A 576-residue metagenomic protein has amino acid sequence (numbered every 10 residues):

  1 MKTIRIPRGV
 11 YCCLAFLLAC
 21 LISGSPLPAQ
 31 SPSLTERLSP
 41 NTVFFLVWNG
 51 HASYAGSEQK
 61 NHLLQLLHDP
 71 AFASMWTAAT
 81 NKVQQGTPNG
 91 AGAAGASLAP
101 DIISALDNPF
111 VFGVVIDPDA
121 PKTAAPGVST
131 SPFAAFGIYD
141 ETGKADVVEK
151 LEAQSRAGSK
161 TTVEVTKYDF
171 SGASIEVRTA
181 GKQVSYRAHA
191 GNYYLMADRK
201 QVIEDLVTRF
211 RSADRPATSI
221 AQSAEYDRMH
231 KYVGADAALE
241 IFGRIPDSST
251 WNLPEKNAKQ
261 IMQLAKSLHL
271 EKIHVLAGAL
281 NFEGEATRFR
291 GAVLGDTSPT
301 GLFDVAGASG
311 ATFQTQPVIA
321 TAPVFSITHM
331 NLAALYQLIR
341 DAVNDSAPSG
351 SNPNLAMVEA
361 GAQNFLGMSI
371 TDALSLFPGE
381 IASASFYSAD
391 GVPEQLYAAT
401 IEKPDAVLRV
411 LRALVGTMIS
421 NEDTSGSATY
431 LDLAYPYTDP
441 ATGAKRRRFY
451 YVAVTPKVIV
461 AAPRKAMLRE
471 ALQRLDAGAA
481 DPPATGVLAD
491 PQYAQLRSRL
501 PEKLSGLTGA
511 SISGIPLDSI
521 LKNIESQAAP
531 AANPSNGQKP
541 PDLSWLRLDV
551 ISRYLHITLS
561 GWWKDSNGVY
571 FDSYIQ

Functional and structural regions predicted by a protein language model:
K2-L14: Bacterial N-terminal signal peptides that target proteins for export
Y11-S23: Bacterial N-terminal signal peptides
G24-A29: Boundary at the C-terminal end of the N-terminal hydrophobic targeting segment
Q30-E176, S223-A277, R288, A292-G391 (+3 more regions): Structural boundary/hinge residues at secondary-structure and domain interfaces
T179-N252, A444-W545: A conserved glycine-rich beta-strand in the N-terminal activation segment of trypsin-fold
F377, Y430-R447: Flexible, glycine/threonine-enriched loop-and-boundary segments that flank and lead into catalytic domains of large
V392-P404: Loop/turn-rich, solvent-exposed surfaces of beta-rich toroidal or solenoidal domains
T400, W545, D549-Q576: C-terminal regions of mature proteins
